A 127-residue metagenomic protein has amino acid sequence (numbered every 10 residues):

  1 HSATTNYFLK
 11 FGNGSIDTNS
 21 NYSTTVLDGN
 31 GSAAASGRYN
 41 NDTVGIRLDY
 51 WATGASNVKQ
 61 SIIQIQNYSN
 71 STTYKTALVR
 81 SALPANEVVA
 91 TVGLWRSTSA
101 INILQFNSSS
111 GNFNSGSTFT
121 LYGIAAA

Functional and structural regions predicted by a protein language model:
H1-A127: Surface-exposed molecular-recognition determinants
